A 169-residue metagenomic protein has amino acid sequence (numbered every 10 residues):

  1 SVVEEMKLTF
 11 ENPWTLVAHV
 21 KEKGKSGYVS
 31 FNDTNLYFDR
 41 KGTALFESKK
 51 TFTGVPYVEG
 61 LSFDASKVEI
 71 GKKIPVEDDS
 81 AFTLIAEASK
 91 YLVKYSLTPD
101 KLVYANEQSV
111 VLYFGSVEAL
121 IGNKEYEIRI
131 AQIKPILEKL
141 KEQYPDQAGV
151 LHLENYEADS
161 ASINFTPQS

Functional and structural regions predicted by a protein language model:
V2-S169: Charged, solvent-exposed interaction patches on well-folded alpha/beta domains that mediate macromolecular contacts
